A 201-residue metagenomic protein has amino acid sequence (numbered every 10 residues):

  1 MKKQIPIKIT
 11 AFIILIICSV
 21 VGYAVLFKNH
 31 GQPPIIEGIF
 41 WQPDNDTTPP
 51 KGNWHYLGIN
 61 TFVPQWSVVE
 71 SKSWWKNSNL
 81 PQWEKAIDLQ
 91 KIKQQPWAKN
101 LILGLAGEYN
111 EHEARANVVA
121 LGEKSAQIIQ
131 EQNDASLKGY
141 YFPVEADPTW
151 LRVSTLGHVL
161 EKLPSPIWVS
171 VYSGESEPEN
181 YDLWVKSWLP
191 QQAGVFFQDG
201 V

Functional and structural regions predicted by a protein language model:
M1-I16, Y23: N-terminal Sec-pathway targeting helices
K8, L15-C18, N29, L163: Low-complexity, intrinsically disordered/propeptide-like segments
G22-V201: Glycan-processing catalytic domains of CAZymes
